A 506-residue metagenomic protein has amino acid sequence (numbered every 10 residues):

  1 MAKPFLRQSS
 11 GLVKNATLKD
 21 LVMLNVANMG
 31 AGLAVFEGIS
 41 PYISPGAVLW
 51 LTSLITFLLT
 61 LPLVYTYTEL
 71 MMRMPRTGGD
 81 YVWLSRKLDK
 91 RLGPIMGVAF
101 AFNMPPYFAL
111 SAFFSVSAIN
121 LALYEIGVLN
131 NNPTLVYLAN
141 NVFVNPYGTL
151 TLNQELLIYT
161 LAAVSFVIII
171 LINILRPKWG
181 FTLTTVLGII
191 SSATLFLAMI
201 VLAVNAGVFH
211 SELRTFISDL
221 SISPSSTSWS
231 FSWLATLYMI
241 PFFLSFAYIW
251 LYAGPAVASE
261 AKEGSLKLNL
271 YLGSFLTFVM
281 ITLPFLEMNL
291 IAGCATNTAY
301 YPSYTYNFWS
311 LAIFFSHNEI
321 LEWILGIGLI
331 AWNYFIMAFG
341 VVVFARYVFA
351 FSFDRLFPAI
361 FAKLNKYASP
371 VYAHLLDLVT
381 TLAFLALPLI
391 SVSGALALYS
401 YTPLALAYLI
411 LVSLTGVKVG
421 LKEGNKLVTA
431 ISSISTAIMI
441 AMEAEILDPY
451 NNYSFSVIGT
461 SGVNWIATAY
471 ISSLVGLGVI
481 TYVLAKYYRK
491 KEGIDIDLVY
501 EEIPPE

Functional and structural regions predicted by a protein language model:
M1-I39, I43-W50, T60-Y65, Y487-E506: Membrane-interface "cap" regions at the ends of multi-pass membrane proteins
Q8, L12, M71-R73, I95 (+5 more regions): Membrane-water interface regions at transmembrane-helix termini and the short interhelical loops of multi-pass membrane
Q8-L18, G79, L175-T185, I249-T282 (+2 more regions): Hydrophobic, small-residue-rich membrane helices and short re-entrant helix-turn-helix hairpins that build
I39, L51, A198-I200, V204-A206 (+2 more regions): A generic transmembrane alpha-helix motif of multi-pass inner-membrane proteins
P41, P62-E69, R73, T77-F166 (+2 more regions): Hydrophobic transmembrane alpha-helices that form the core helical bundles of multi-pass secondary transporters
V82-L84, D89, S228, L272-A338 (+1 more regions): TM-loop-TM module centered on a large, flexible mid-protein loop between adjacent transmembrane helices in multi-pass
N132-T149, Q154-L156, T182-W323, V457-I458: Helix-loop-helix junctions that connect adjacent transmembrane segments in multi-pass membrane transporters
I158-T215, L270-F275, T402-L411, K422-A437 (+1 more regions): Membrane-interface loop-to-helix entry segments
